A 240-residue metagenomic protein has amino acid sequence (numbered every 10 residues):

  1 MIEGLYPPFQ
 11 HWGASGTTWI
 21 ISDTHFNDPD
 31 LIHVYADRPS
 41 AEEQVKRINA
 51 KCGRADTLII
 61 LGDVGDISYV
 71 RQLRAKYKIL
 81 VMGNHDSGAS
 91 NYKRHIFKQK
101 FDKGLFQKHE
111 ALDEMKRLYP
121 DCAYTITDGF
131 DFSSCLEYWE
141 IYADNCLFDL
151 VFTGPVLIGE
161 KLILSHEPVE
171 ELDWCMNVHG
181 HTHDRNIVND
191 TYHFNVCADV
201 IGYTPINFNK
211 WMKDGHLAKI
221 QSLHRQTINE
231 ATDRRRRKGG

Functional and structural regions predicted by a protein language model:
M1-R71, D214, A218-G240: N-terminal active-site segment of His-dependent metallophosphoesterases
F9-T17, A36-N49, R54-I60, I79 (+4 more regions): Terminal leader/tail segments of proteins
S22-F26, G62-D66, N84-D86, E167-V169 (+2 more regions): Active-site metal-binding loops of divalent metal-dependent hydrolases
D30, Y69-R71, S90-Y92, W174 (+1 more regions): Short glycine-/acidic-enriched loop or helix-start segments at secondary-structure transitions that form or flank
H33-A36, L73-A75, R94-F97, T191-H193: Short, glycine/charged-enriched secondary-structure capping and boundary segments
D56, K76, C175: Conserved acidic residues
K76-K98: Active-site HxH/HxHxD metal-binding segment of metal-dependent hydrolases
I79, K98-D233: Conserved beta-sheet core of the metallophosphoesterase superfamily
